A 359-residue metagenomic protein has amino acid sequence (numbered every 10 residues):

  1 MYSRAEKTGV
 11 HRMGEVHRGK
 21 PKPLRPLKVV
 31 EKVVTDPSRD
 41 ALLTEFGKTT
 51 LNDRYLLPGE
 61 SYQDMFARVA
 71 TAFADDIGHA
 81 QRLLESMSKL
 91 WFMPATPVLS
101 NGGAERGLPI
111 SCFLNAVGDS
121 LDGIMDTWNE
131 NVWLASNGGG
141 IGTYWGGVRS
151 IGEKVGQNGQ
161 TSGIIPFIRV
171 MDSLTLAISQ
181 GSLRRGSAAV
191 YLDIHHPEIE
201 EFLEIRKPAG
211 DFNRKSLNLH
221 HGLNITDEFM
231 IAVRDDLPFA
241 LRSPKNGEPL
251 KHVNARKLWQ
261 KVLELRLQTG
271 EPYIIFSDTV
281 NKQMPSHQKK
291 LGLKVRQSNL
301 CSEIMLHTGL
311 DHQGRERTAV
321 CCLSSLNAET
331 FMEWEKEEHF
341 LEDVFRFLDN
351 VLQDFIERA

Functional and structural regions predicted by a protein language model:
M1-A359: Extended catalytic cores of very large enzyme megasubunits
